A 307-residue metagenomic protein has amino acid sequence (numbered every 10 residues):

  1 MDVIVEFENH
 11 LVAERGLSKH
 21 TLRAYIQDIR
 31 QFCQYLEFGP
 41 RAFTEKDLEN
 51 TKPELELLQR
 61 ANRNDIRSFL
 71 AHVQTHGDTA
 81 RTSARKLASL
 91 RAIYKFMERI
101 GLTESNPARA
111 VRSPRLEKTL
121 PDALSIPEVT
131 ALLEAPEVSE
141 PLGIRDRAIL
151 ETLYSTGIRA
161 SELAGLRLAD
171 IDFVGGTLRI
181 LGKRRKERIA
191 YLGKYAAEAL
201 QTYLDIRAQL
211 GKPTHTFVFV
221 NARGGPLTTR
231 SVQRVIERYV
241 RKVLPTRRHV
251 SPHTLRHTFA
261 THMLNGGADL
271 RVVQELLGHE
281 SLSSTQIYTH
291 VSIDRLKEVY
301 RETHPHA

Functional and structural regions predicted by a protein language model:
M1-A307: Conserved catalytic core of the tyrosine transesterase superfamily
